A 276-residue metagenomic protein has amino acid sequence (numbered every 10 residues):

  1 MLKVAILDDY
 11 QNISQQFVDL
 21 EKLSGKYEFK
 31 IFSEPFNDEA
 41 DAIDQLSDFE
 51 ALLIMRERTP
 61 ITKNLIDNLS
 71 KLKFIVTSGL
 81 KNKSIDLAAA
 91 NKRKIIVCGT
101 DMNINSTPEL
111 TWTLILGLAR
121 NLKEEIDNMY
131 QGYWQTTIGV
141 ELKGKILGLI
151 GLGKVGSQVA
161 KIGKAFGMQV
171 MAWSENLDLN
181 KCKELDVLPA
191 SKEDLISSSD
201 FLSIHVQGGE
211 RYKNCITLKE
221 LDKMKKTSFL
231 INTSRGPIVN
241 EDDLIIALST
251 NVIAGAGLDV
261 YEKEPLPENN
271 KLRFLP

Functional and structural regions predicted by a protein language model:
M1-C98, T217, K223: An N-terminal-biased, well-structured beta-alpha scaffold segment characteristic of Rossmann-like dinucleotide-binding
M1-L2, I13, N91-K92, G99-L110 (+2 more regions): C-terminal helix-to-coil terminal segments
K3, E28-K30, I96, Q169 (+2 more regions): Conserved beta-strand segments of alpha/beta enzyme cores
E34-F36, S78-N82, D101-N105, N176 (+2 more regions): Short, acidic/turn-prone active-site loops that include or flank metal/cofactor- and phosphate-binding residues
S47, P60-K63, N176-L272: Rossmann-like adenosine-cofactor binding region
F74-V76, I96-C98, M171, A190 (+2 more regions): Structural detector of well-ordered beta-strand residues that form the stable sheet scaffold of enzyme domains
R93-I146, I150, K154, Q158-A165 (+1 more regions): Phosphate-binding beta-alpha-beta segment of Rossmann-like dinucleotide-binding domains, i.e., the NAD(P)
